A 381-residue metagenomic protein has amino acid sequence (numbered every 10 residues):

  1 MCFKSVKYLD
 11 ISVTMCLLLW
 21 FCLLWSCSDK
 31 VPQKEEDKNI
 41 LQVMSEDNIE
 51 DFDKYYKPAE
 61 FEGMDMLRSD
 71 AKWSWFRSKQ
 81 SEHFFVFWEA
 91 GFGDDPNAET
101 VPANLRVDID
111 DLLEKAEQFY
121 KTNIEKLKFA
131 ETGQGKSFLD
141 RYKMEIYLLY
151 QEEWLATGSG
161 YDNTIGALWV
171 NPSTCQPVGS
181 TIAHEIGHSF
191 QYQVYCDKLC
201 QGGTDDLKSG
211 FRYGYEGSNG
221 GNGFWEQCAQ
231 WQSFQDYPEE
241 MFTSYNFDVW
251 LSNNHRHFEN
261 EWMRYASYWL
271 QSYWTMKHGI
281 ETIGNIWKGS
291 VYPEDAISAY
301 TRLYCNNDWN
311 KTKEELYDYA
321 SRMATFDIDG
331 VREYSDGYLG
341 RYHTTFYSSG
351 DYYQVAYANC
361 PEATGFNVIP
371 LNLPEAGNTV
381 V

Functional and structural regions predicted by a protein language model:
M1-L9: N-terminal secretory signal peptides that target proteins for export/translocation
W25-S26: C-terminal motif of bacterial Sec signal peptides marking the signal peptidase cleavage site
E36-I165, P172-I186, F190-C200: Zn2+-dependent metallopeptidase catalytic core
F61, D65, G93-A103, K198-S218 (+3 more regions): Surface-exposed intrinsically disordered loops and tails
E125-K143, K198-D205, Y215-N222, F242-F247 (+1 more regions): Surface-exposed patches in mature extracellular/periplasmic domains of secreted proteins
A167-D248, A266: Zinc-dependent metallopeptidase catalytic helix centered on the HExxH motif and its immediate flanking segment
D248-F326: Active-site-proximal alpha-helical
P293-V381: Beta/coil-rich, acidic/histidine-enriched accessory regions frequently appended to metallopeptidases
